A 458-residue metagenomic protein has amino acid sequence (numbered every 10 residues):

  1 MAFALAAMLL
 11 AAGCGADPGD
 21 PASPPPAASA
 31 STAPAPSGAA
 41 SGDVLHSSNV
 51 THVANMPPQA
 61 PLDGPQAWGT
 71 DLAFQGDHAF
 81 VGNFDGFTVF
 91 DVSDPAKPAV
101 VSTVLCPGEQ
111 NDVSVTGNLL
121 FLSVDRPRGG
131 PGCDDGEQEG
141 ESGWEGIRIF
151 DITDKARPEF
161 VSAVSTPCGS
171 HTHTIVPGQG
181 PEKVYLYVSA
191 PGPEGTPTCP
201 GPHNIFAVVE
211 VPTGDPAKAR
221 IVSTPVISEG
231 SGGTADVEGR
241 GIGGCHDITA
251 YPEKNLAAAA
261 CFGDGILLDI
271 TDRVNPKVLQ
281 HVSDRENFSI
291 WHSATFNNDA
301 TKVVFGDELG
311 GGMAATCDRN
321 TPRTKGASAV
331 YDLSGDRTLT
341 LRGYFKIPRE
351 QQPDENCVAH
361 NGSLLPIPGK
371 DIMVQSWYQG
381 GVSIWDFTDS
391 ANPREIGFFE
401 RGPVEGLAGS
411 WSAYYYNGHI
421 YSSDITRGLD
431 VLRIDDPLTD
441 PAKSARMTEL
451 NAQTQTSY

Functional and structural regions predicted by a protein language model:
F3-L10, C14-Y458: Feature marking well-ordered beta-strand scaffolds used for ligand recognition
